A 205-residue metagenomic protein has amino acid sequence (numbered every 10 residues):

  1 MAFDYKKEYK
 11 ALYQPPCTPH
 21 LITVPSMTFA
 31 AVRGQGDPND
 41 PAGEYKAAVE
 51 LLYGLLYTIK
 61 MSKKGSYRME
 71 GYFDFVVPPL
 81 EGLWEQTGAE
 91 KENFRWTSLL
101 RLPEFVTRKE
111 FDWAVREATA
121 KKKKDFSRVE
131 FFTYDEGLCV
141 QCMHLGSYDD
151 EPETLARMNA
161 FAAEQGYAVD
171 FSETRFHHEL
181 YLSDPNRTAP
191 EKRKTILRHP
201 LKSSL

Functional and structural regions predicted by a protein language model:
M1-L205: A solvent-exposed interaction/effector surface
